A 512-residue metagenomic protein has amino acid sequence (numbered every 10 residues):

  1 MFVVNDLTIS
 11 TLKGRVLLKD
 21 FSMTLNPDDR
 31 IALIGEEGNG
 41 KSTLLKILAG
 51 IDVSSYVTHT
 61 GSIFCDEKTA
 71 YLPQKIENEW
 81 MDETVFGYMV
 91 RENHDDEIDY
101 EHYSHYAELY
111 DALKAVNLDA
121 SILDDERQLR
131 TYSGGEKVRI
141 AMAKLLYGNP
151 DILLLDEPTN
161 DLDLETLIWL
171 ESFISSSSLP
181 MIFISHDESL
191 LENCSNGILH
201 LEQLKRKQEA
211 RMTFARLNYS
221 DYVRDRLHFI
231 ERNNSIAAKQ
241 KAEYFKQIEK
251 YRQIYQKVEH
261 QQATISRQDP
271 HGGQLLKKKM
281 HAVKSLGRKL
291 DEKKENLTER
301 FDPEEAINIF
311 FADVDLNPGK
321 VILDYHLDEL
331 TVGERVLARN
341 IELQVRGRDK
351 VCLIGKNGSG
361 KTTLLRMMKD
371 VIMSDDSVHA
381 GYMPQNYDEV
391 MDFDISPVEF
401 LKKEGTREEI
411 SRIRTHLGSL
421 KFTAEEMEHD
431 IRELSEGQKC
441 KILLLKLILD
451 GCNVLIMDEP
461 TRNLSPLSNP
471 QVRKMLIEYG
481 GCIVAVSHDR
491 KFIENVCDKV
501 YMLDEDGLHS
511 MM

Functional and structural regions predicted by a protein language model:
M1-N233, N317-M512: ABC ATP-binding cassette signature C-motif
Y100, I230-V336: Flexible nucleotide-interacting loop at or near the entrance of a catalytic core
